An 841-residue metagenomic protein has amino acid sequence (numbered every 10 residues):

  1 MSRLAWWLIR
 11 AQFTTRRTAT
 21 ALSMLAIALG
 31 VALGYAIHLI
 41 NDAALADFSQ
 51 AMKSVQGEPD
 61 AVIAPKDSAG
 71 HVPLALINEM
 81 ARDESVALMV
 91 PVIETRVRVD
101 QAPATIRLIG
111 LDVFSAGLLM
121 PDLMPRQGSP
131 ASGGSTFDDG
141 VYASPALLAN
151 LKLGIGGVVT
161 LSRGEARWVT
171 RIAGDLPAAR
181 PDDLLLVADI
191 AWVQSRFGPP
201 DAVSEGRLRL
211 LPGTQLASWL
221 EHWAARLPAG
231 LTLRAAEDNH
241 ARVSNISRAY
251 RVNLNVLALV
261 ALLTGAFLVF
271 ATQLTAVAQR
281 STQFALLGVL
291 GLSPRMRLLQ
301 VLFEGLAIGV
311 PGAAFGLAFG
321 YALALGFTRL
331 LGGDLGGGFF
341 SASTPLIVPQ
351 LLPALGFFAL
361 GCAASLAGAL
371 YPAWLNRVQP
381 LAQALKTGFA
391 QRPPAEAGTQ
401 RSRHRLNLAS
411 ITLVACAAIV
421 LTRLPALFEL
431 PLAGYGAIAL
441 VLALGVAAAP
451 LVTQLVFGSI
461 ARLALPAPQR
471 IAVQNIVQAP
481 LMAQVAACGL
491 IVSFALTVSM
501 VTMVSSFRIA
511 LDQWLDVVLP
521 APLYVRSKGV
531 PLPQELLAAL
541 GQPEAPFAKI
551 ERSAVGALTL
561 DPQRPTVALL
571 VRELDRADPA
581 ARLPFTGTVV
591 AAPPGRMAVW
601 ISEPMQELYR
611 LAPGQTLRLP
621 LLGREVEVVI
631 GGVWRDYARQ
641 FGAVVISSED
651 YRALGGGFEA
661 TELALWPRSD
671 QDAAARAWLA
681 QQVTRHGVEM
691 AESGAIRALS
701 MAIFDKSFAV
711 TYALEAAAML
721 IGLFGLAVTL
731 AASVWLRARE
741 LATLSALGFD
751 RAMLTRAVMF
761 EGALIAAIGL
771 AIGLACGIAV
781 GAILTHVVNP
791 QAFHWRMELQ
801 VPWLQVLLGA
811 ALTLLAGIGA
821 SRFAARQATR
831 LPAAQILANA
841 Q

Functional and structural regions predicted by a protein language model:
S2-G265, A278, R329, G336 (+4 more regions): Membrane transport/envelope proteins' first extracytoplasmic loop
S2-R3, R10-S23, A249-V252, L352-P372 (+4 more regions): Alpha-helical transmembrane segments, especially those used as permease/efflux helices and single-pass anchors
T14-T15, A19, V31-E58, L323-D334 (+5 more regions): Alpha-helical transmembrane segments
R16, F267-G309, Y712, F724-A766 (+1 more regions): Interfacial "coupling" helices/loops that link adjacent transmembrane helices in transporter permeases
L22-L33, L254-A271, I308-G316, P353-F357 (+12 more regions): Alpha-helical transmembrane segments of integral membrane proteins
I63, A69, Y435, A439-V441 (+5 more regions): Juxtamembrane segments of multi-pass membrane proteins
F270-Q273, A307-F339, L352-V378, I411-A426 (+4 more regions): Small-residue-rich transmembrane alpha-helices
V378-A395, T829-Q841: Short cytosolic juxtamembrane segments of multi-pass membrane proteins
